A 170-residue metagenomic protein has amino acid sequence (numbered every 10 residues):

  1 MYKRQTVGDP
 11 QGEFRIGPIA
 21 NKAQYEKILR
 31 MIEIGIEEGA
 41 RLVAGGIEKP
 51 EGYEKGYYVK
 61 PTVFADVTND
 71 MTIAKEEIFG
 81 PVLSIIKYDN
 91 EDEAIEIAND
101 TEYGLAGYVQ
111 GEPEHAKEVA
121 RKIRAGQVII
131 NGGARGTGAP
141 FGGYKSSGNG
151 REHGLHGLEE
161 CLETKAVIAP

Functional and structural regions predicted by a protein language model:
K3, I32, E37, E51 (+1 more regions): Conserved C-terminal structural/oligomerization subdomain of aldehyde/semialdehyde dehydrogenase
T6-E13, V43-G46, G107-Y108, I129-N131: Flexible, glycine/charged-enriched surface loops at secondary-structure junctions
V7-P10, I16-I19, L42, I73 (+2 more regions): Short clusters of hydrophobic/aromatic residues that line enzyme substrate/ligand-binding pockets
G12, I16, R41-Y53, D66: Conserved small-domain helix->loop->beta segment predominantly found in fold-type I
P18-L29: Short beta-strand to alpha-helix junction loop
